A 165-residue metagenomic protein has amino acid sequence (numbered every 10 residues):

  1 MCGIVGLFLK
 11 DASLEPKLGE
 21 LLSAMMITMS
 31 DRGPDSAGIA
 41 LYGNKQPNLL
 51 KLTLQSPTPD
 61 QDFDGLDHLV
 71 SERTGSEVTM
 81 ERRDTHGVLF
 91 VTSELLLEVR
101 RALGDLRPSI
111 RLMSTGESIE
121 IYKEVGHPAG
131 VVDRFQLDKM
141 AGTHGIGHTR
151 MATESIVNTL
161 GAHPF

Functional and structural regions predicted by a protein language model:
M1-F165: N-terminal glutamine amidotransferase
